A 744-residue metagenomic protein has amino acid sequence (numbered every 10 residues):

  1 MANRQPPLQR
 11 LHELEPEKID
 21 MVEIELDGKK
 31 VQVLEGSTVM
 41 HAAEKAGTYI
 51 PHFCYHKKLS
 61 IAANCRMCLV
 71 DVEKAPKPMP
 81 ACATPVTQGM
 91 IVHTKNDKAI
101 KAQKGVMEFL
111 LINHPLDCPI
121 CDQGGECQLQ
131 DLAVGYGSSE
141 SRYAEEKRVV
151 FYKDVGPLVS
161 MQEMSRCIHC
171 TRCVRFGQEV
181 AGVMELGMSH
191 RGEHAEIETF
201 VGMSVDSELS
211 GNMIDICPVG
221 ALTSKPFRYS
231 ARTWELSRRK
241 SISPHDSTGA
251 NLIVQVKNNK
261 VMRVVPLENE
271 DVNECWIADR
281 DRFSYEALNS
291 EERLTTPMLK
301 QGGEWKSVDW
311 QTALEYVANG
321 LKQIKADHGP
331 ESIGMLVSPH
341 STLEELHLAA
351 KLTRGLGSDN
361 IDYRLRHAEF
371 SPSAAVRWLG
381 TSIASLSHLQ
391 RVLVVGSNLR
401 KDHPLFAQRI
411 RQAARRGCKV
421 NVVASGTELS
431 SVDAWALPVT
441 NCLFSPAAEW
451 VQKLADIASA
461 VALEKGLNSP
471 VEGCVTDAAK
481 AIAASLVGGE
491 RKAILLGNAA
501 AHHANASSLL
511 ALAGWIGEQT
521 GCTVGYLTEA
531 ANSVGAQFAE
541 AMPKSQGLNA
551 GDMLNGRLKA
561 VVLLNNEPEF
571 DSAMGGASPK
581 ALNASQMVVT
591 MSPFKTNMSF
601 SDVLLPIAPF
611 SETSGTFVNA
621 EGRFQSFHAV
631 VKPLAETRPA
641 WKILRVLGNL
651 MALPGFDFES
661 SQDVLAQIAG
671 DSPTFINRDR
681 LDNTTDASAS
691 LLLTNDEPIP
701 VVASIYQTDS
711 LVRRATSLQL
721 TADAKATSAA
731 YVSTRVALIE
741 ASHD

Functional and structural regions predicted by a protein language model:
M1-L34: Generic start-of-chain signal for non-secretory N-termini
A2-E15, R66-S243, T248-L252, K260: Fe-S ferredoxin-like electron-transfer domains and their immediately adjacent linker/connector regions across
I24-E25, Q88-K95, I197-G202, L437-L443 (+4 more regions): Short beta-alpha connecting loops at secondary-structure transitions that line or flank enzyme active sites
L26-K29, E73-K74, K257: Short strand-turn-strand beta-turns centered on an Asx-Gly dipeptide
S37-H41, T342, N549, P639: Short, structural beta-strand-to-alpha-helix junction motif
V39-E73: A basic, amphipathic helix-loop patch mediating RNA/tRNA/ribosome contacts
L111, P115, E163-M164, C170 (+9 more regions): Catalytic alpha/large subunits of respiratory electron-transfer oxidoreductases, centered on bis-MGD molybdoenzymes
L116-K147, V631-A689: N-terminal leader/propeptide and maturation segments of large enzyme subunits in energy/redox metabolism and hydrolases
